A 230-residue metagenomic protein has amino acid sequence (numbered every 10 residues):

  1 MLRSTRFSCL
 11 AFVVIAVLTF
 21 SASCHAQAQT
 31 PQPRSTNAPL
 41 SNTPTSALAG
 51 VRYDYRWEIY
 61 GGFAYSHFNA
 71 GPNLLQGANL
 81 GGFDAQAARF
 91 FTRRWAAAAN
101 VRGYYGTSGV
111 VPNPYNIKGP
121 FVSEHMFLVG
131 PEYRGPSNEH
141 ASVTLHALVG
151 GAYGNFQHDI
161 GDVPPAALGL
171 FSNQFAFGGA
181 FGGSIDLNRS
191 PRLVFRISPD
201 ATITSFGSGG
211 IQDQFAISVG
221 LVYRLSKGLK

Functional and structural regions predicted by a protein language model:
L10-S21: Bacterial N-terminal signal peptides
C24-R89, V222-G228: Short glycine/proline- and aromatic-enriched beta-strand/turn motifs that initiate or cap beta-hairpins
S46, N69-N73, V110-P120, D162-F171 (+1 more regions): Extracellular loop and loop/strand-boundary signature of outer-membrane beta-barrel proteins
A47-R56, R94, P136-V143, R189-L193 (+1 more regions): Short loop/turn motifs that connect adjacent beta-strands in outer-membrane beta-barrel proteins
R52-R56, Q76-L80, F90, K118-M126 (+3 more regions): Transmembrane beta-barrel outer-membrane domains
A64-S66, R102-Y104, L148-A152, D200-T204 (+1 more regions): Outer-membrane beta-barrel pore domains and translocons
Q86-P164, A176, G182, L187-R189 (+1 more regions): Gram-negative (and chloroplast) outer-membrane scaffold detector with strong preference for beta-barrel transmembrane
N188-K230: Predominantly the C-terminal beta-signal and adjacent terminal strand-loop region of outer-membrane beta-barrel
